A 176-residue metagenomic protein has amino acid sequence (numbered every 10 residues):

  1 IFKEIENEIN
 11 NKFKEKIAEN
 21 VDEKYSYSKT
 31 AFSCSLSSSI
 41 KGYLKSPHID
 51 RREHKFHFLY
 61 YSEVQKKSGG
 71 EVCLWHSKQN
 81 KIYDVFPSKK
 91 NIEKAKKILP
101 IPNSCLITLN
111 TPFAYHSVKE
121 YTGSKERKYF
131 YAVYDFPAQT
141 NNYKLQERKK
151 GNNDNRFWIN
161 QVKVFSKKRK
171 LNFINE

Functional and structural regions predicted by a protein language model:
I1-E4, A95, V162-S166: Generic hydrophobic, helix-prone segments enriched in Leu/Val/Ile
I1-K16: Non-heme Fe(II)/2-oxoglutarate
A18-L145: Catalytic core of non-heme Fe(II) oxygenases with the double-stranded beta-helix
G123-E176: Non-heme Fe(II)/2-oxoglutarate
